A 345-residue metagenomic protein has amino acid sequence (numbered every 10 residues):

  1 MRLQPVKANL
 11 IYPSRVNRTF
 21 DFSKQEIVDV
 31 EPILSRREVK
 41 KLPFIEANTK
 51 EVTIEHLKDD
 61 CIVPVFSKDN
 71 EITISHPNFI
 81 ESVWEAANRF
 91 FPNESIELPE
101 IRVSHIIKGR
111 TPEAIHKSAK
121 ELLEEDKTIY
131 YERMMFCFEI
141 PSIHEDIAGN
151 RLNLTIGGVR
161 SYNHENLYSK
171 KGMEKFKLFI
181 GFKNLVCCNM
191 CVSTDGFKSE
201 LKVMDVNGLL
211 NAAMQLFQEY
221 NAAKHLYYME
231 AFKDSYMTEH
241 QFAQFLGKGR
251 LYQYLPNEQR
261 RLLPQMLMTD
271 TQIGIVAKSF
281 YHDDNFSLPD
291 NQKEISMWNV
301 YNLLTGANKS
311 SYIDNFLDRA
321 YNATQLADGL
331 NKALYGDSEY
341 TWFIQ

Functional and structural regions predicted by a protein language model:
M1-V39, H116-Q345: Intrinsically disordered, low-complexity regions enriched in serine/threonine
M1-W84, F91-S95, I101-V103: Feature for intrinsically disordered/low-complexity regulatory segments and propeptides
W84-A87, N331: Generic hydrophobic/packing signal
F90-T128, E132-M135: A short acidic/basic microdomain associated with nuclease active sites
